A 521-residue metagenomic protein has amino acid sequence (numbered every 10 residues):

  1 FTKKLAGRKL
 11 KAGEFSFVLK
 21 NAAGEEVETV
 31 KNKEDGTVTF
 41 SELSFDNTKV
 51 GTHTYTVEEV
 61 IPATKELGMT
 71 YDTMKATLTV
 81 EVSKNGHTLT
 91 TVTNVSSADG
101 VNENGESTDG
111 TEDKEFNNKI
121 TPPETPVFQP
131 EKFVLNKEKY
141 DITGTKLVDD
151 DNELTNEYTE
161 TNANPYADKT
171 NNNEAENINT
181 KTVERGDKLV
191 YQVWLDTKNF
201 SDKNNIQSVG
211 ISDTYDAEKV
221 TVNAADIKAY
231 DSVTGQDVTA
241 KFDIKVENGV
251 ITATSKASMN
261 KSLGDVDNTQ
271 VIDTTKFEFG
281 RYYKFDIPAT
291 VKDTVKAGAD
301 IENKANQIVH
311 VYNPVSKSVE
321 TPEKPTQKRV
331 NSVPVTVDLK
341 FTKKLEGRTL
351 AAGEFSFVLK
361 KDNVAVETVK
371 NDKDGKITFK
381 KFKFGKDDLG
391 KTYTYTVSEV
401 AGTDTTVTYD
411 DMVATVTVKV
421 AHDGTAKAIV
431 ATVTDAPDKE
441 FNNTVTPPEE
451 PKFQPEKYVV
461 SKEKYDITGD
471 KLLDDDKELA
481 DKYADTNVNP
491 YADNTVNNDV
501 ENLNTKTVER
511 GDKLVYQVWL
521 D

Functional and structural regions predicted by a protein language model:
F1-D521: Solvent-exposed loop/turn and edge beta-strand elements of beta-rich ligand-binding domains
